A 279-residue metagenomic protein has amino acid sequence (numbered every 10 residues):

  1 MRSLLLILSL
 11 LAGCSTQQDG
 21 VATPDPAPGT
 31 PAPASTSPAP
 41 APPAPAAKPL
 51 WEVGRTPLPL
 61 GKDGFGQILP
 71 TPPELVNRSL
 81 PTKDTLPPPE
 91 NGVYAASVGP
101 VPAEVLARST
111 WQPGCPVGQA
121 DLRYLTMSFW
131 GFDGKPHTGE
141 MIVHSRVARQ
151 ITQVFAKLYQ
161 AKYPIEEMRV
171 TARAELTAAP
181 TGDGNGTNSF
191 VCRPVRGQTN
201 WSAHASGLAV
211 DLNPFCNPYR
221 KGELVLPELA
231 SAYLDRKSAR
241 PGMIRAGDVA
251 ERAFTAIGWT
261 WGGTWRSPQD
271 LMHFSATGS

Functional and structural regions predicted by a protein language model:
S3-E104: N-terminal low-complexity, Pro/Thr-rich disordered segments that flank secretion/membrane-targeting signals
G13-S15, G114-P116, V191: Sequence contexts marking disulfide-bonded cysteines in secreted/extracellular proteins
A47-I68, P72-E74, P194-S279: Catalytic cores and adjacent binding grooves of peptidoglycan-active enzymes
E74-P81, A95-D133: Basic/polar, acidic-poor N-terminal "presequence/leader" segments that form or can form short amphipathic helices
P81, P88-G92, V105-W111, R146-K157: Active-site-adjacent structural elements in enzyme catalytic domains
V105-P113, P136-S145, C192-Q198: N-terminal post-signal-peptidase region of extra-cytosolic proteins
G114-G182: Active-site acidic/histidine clusters and adjacent loop/turn architecture that either coordinate catalytic ions
A156, K162-E166, P180-P194, Q198-P214: Mid-length scaffold segments of soluble, non-membrane domains
